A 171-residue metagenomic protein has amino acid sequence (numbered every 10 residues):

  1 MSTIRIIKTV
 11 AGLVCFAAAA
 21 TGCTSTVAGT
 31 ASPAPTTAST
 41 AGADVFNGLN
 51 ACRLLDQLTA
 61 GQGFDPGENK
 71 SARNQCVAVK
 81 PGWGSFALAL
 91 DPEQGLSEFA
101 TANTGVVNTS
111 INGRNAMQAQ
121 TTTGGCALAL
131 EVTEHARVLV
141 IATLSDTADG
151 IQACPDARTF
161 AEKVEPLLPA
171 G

Functional and structural regions predicted by a protein language model:
M1-L13: Bacterial N-terminal signal peptides that target proteins for export
R5-K8, A19-T37: Bacterial lipoprotein signal-peptidase II cleavage site
G22-T24, A51-R53, Q75-V79, G125-A127 (+1 more regions): Sequence contexts marking disulfide-bonded cysteines in secreted/extracellular proteins
A31, L58-G63, W83-A87, E134 (+1 more regions): Extracellular/mature segments of secreted proteins
S32-L54: Post-signal peptide N-terminal segment of mature Sec-exported envelope proteins
G61-Q118: Short, solvent-exposed recognition patches
V107-A170: A short, solvent-exposed beta-edge/loop patch
